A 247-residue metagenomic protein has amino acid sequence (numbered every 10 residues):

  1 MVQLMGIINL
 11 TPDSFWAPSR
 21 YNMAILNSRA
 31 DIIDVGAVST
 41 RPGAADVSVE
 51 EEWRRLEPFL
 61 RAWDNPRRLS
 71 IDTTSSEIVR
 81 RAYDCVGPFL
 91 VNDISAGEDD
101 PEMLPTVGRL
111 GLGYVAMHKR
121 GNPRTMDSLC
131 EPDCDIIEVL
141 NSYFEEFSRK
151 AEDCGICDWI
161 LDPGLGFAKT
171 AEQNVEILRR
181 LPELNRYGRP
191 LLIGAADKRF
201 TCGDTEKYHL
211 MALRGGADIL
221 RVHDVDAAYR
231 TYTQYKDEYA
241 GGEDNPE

Functional and structural regions predicted by a protein language model:
M1-N27: N-terminal capping/lid subdomain adjacent to the active-site entrance of alpha/beta enzymes
Q3-I7, I32-D34, R68-S70, F89-L90 (+4 more regions): Structural preference for beta-strand elements that scaffold enzyme active sites
P12-Y21, P42-P58, W63, S76 (+3 more regions): Active-site-adjacent loop and "lid" segments of alpha/beta metabolic enzymes
M23-S39, A212-G215: Catalytic domains of carbohydrate-active enzymes, especially glycoside hydrolases
R61, Y83-D84: Ankyrin-repeat helical core positions
T73: Conserved SAM/AdoMet-binding glycine-rich loop
